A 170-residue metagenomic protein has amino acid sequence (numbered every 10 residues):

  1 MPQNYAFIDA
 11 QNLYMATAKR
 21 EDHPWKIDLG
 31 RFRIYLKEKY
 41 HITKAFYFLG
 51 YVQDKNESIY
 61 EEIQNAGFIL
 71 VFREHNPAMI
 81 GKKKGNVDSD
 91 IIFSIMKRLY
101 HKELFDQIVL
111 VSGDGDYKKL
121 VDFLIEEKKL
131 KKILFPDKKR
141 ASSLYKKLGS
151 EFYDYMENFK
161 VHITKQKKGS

Functional and structural regions predicted by a protein language model:
M1-V87, E126, L130, F135-K139: Domain-level signal for Mg2+-assisted phosphodiester chemistry and nucleotide/NA-binding surfaces in nucleic-acid
G50-D54, M96, G115, Y155-V161: A general structural signal for short secondary-structure boundary/capping elements
E61-I63, K83-I91, K146-L148, K165-S170: Short, surface-exposed amphipathic charged segments that create phosphate/polyanion-binding patches used for binding
I69, I108, F152-Y153: Short, well-ordered beta-strand core segments
I92-K139: A glycine-rich beta-strand to alpha-helix segment that forms a phosphate/ribose-binding loop at ligand/cofactor sites
F123-S170: Acidic, PIN/NYN-like endoribonuclease modules and their adjacent C-terminal/linker elements
